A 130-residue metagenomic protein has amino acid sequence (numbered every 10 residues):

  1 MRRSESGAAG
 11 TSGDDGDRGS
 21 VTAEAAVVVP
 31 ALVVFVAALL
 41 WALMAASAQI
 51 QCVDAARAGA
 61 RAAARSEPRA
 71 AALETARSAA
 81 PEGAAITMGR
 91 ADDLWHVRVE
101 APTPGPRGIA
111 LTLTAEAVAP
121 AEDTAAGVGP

Functional and structural regions predicted by a protein language model:
M1-A71: Alpha-helical assembly-interface signal, strongest on the long, hydrophobic N-terminal helix that forms
M1-S6, R69-P130: Short, conserved structural patches
